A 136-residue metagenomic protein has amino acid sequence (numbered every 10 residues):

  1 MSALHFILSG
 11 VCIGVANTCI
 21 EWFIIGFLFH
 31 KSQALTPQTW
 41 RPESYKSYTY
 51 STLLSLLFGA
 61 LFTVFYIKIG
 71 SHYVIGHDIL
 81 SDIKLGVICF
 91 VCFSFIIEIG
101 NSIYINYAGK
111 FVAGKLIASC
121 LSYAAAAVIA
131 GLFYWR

Functional and structural regions predicted by a protein language model:
M1-R136: Juxtamembrane/disordered regions of integral membrane proteins
